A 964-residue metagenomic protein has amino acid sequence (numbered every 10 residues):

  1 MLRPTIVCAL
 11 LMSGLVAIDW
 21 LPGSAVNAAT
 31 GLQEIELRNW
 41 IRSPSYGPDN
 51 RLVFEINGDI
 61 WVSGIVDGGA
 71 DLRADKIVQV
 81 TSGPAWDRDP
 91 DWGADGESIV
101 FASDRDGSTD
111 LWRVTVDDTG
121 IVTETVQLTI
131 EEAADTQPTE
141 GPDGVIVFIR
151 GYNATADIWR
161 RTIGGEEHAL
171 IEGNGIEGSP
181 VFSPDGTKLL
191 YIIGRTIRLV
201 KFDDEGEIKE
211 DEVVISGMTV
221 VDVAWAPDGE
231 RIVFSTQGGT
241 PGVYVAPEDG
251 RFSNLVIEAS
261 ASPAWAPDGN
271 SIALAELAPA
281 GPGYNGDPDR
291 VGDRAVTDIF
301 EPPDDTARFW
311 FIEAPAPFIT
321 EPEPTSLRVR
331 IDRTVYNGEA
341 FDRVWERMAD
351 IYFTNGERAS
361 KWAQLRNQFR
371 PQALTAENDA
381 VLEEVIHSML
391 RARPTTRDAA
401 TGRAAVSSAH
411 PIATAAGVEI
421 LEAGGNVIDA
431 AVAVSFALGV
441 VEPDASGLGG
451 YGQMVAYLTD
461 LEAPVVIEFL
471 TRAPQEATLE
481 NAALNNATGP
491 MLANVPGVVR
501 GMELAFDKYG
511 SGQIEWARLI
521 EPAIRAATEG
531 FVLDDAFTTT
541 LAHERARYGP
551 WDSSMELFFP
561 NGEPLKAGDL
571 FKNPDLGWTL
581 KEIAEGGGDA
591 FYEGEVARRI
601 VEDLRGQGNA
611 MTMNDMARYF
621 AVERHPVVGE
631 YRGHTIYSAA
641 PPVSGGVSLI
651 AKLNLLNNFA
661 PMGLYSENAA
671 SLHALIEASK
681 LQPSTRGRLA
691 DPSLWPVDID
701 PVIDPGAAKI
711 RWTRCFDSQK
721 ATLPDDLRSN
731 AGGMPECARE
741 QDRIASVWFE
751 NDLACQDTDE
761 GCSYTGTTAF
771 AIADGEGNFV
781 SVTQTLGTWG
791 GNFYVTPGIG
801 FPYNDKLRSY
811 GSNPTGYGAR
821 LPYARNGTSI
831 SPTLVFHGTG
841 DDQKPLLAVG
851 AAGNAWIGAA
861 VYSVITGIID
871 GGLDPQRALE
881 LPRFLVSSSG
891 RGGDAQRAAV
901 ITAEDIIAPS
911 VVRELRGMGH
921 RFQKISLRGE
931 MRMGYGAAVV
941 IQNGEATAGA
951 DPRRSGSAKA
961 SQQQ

Functional and structural regions predicted by a protein language model:
T5-D19: Bacterial N-terminal signal peptides
V26-P394, A400: Sequence signature of WD/YWTD-type beta-propeller architectures
L382-M389, A430-S435, A517-T528, R598-V601 (+2 more regions): Short, well-structured alpha-helical segments that form the helix of a local strand-helix-strand
T395-A415, E419, V427-G586, F591-E593 (+3 more regions): Noncatalytic scaffold domains of N-terminal-nucleophile
I420-L421, R500-K508, G586-E593, R598 (+3 more regions): Alpha-helical support elements that line or immediately flank enzyme active sites and cofactor-binding pockets
V440-Y457, L461-V465, A610-T612, E760-S763 (+4 more regions): Active-site rim segments in enzyme catalytic domains, especially the processed small/beta chain of N-terminal
F659-T785, I799, R913, R921 (+1 more regions): Internal maturation/activation junctions in enzymes
E776, A824, V861-Y862, D870-E930: Extended C-terminal subregions enriched in glycine
